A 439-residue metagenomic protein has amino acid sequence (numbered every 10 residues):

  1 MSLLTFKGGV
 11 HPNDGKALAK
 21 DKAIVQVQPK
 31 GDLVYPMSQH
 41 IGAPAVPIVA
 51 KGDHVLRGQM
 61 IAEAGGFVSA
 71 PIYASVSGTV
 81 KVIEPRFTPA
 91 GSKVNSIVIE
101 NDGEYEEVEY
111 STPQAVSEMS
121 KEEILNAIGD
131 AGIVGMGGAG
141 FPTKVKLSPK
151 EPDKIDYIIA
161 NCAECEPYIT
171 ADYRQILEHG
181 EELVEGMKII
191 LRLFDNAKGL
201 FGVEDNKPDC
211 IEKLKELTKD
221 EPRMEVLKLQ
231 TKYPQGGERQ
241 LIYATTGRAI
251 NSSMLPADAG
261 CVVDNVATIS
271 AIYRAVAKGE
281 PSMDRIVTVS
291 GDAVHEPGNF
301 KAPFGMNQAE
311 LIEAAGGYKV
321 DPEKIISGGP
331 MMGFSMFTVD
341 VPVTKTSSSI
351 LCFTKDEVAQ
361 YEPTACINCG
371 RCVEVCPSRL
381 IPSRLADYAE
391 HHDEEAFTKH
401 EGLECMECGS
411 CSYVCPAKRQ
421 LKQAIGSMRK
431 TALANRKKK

Functional and structural regions predicted by a protein language model:
M1-I48: N-terminal, Lys/Arg-enriched amphipathic/low-complexity engagement segments that precede the first folded domain
A50-E63, V82: Short, well-structured beta-strand-loop connectors
G78-V80: Conserved hydrophobic positions within beta-strands
D102-A127, G132, G137, K150 (+3 more regions): Flanking helices and flexible, charged tails adjoining ferredoxin-like Fe-S electron-transfer domains in multi-subunit
L177-R192: Histidine-anchored nucleotide/phosphate-binding helix
N196-Q308, A314-K319, G329: Hydrophobic alpha-helical positions that pack around
K232-G236, Q240-A249, G316-I367: Active-site gating/interface segments in enzymes
S347-P363, V373, P377-K439: Ferredoxin-type iron-sulfur electron-transfer modules in oxidoreductases and energy-metabolism complexes
